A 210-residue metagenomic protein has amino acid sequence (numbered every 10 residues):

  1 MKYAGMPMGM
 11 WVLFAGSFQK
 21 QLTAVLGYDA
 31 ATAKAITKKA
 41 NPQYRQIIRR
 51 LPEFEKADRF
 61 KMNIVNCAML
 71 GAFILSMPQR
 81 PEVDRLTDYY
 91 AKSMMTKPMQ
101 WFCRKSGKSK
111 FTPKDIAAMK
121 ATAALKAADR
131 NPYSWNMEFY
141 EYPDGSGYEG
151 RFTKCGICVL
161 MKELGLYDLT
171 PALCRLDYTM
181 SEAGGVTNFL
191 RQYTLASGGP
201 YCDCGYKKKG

Functional and structural regions predicted by a protein language model:
M1-M77: N-terminal, charged low-complexity regulatory/assembly segments
L22, M77, K126-D129, D177-M180 (+1 more regions): Hydrophobic, Leu/Ile/Phe/Ala-enriched alpha-helical segments that form helix-helix packing faces
V65-G71, L75-L164: Amphipathic interaction/junction segments at domain boundaries or subunit interfaces
A68, L176, G199: Short, well-structured alpha-helical interface segments that form or flank functional binding sites
N131, S197-G198: A short catalytic or substrate-binding loop motif that flags glycine-/basic-rich loops and adjacent residues that bind
E138-A196: Short, hydrophobic/π-rich interface segment
D144, K208-G210: Short acidic-glycine loop/turn motifs at beta-strand connectors
G198-K208: C-terminal edge-of-domain segments
